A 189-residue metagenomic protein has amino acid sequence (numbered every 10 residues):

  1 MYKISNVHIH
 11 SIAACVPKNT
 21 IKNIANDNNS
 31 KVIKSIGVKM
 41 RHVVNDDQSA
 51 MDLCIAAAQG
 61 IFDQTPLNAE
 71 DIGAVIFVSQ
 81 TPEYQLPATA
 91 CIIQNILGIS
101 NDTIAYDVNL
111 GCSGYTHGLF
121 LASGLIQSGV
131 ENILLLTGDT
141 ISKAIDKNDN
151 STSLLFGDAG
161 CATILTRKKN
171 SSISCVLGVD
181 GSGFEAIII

Functional and structural regions predicted by a protein language model:
M1-D47, D149-I189: Condensing-enzyme catalytic core mediating Claisen C-C bond formation in acyl metabolism
H8, G73-I76, L134, I173: Conserved beta-strand elements of the Class I
I21, L86-A88, I145-D149: Short acidic, glycine/serine/threonine-rich loops at helix termini
K31-S35, K39-D52, Q80-N132: Conserved catalytic cysteine-centered active-site region of acyl-thioester-dependent Claisen-condensing enzymes
A57-G73: Phosphate/pyrophosphate-binding loops at sites that engage ATP/ADP/AMP, CoA/4′-phosphopantetheine, polyphosphate
V78-Y84, L110-S113, T137-K143, G178: Acidic, glycine-rich active-site loops and adjacent beta-strand->loop/helix elements that engage anionic groups
Q127-G160: Flexible, glycine-rich active-site loops centered on histidine and acidic residues that chelate a metal or position
